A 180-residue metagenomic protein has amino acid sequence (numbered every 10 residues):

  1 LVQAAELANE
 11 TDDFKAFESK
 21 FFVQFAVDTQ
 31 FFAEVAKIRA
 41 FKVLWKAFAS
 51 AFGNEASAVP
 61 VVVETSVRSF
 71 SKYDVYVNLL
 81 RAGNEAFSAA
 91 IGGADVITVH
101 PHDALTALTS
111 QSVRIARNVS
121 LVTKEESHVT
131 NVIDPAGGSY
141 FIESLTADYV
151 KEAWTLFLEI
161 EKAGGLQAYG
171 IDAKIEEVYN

Functional and structural regions predicted by a protein language model:
L1-A89, H100-S120: Helix-rich catalytic cores of soluble enzyme domains
N84-F87, D95-N180: Active-site or pore-adjacent capping/gating segments
G92: Metal- or metallocofactor-binding catalytic centers and their adjacent structured scaffolds across diverse enzyme
